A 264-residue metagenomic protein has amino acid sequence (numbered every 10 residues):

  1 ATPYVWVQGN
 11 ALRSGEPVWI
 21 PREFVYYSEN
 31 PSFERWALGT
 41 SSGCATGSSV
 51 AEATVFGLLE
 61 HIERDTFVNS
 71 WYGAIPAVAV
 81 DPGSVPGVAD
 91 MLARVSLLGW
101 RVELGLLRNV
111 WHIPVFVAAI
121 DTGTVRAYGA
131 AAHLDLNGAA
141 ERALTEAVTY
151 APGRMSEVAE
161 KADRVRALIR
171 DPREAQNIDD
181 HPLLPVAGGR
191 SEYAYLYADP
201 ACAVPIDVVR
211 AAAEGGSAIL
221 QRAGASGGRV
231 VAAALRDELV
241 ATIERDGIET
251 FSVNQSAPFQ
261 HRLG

Functional and structural regions predicted by a protein language model:
A1-G264: Helix-biased "structured C-terminal domain" signature
